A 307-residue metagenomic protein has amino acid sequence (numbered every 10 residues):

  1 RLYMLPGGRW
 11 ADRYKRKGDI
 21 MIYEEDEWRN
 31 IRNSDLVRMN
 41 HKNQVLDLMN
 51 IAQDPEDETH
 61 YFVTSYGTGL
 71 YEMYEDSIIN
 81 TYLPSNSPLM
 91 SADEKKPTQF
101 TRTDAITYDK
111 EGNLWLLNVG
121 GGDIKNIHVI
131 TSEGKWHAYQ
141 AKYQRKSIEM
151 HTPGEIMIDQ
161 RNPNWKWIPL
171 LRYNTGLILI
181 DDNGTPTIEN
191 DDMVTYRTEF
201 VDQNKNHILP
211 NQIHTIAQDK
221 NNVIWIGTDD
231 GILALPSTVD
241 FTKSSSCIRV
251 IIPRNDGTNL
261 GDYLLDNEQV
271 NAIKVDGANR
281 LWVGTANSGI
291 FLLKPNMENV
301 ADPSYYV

Functional and structural regions predicted by a protein language model:
R1, G7-W10, D35-D57, S87-E111 (+4 more regions): Short coil-to-beta transitions that initiate beta-strands within beta-rich domains
L2-L5, T59-V63, Y71, N113-L117 (+3 more regions): Conserved beta-propeller blade signature
M4, R13-Y14, D19-R32, H128 (+1 more regions): N-terminal sensory and localization modules of signal-transduction and trafficking proteins
P6, K15, S65-Y66, Y74 (+5 more regions): Structural signature of WD-repeat beta-propellers
R9-R13, G67-L70, G120-I124, R172-G176 (+2 more regions): Short glycine/acidic-enriched loop and turn motifs that connect beta-strands
Y14-G18, S77-A92, W136, P186-E199 (+1 more regions): Short, flexible helix-coil linker/hinge segments at the edges of structured domains or between repeats
G18-I20, L70, I127, L177-L179 (+4 more regions): Hydrophobic beta-strand positions in blades of beta-propellers and related beta-sheet-rich domains
E25-R29, Y74-T81, S132-W136, L179-D191 (+2 more regions): Short loop/turn segments immediately following beta-strands, especially the blade-tip and inter-blade linker loops
